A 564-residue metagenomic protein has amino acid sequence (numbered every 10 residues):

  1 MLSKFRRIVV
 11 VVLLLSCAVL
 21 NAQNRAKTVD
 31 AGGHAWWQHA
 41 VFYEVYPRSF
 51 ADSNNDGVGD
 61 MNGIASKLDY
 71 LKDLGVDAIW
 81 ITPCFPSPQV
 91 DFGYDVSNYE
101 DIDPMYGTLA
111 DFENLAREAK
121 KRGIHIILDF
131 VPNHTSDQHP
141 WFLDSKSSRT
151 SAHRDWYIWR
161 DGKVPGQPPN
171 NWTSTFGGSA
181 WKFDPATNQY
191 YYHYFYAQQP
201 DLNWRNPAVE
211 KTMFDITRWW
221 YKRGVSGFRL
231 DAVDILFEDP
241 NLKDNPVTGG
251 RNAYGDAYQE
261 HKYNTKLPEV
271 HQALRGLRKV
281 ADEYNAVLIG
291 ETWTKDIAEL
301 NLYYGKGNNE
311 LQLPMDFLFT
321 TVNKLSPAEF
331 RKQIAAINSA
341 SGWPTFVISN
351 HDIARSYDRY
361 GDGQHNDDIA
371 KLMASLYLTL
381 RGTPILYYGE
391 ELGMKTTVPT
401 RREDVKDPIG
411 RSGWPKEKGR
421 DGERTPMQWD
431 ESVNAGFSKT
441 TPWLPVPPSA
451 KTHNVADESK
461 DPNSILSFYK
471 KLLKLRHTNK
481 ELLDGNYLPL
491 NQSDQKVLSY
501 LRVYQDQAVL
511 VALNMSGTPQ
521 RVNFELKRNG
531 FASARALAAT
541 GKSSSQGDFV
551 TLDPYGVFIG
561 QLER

Functional and structural regions predicted by a protein language model:
M1-V9: Bacterial N-terminal signal peptides that target proteins for export
V9-A18: Bacterial N-terminal signal peptides
Q23-R218, K222, I235-K295, M427: Acidic/aromatic-lined carbohydrate-recognition and catalytic surfaces of CAZymes acting on diverse glycans
W37, N241, N245-Y263, H271-A281 (+5 more regions): Loop/helix patches that line or flank the sugar-binding groove of alpha-linked glycan CAZymes
S136-K146, I289-N323, M394-K406: Substrate-binding cleft/loops of secretory-pathway carbohydrate-active enzymes
L143-N188, V322-S339, G410-P447: Core domains of carbohydrate- and sulfate-ester-processing enzymes
E525-T540: Solvent-exposed beta-hairpin/edge-strand motifs
Q546-R564: C-terminal beta-strand-rich structural cap/linker in extracellular carbohydrate-active enzymes
